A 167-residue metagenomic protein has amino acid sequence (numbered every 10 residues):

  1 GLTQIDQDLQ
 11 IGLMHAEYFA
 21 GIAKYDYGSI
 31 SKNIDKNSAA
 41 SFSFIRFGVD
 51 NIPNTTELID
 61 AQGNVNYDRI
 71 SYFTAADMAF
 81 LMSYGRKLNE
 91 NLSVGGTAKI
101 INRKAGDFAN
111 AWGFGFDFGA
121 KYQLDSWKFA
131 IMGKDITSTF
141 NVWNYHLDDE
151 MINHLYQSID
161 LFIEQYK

Functional and structural regions predicted by a protein language model:
G1-Q7: Outer-membrane beta-barrel biogenesis signature
D8, A16-A20, K24-K167: Outer-membrane beta-barrel porins/channels
G12: A short mixed-secondary-structure module that forms the rim of ligand-binding clefts
